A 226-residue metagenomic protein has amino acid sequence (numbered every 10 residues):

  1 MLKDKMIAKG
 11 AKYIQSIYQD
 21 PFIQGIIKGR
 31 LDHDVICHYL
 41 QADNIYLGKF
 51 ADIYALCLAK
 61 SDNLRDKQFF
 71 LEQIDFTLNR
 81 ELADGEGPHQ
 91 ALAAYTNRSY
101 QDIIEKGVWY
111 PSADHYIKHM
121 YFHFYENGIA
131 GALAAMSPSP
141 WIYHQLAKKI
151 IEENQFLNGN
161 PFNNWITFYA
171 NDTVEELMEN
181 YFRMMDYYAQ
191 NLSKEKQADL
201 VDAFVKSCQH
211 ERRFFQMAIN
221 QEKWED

Functional and structural regions predicted by a protein language model:
M1, K5-M6, H119-Y121, R212-Q216 (+1 more regions): Hydrophobic alpha-helical segments
M1-I23, D172-R183: Acidic, low-complexity proline/glycine-rich segments
A11-K12, S16, L31-K60, N79-R80 (+2 more regions): Alpha-helical bundle segments that constitute or directly flank the non-heme di-iron/ferroxidase center
P21-D34, A51-L71, F124-Y125, L192 (+1 more regions): Helix-loop segments that flank and shape redox-cofactor active sites
H38-K49, E72, F76, D199 (+2 more regions): A non-catalytic, amphipathic alpha-helix used as a structural packing/dimerization or gating element in enzyme scaffolds
K67-E176, V205, Q209: Active-site-proximal alpha-helical scaffolds that flank and shape metal-associated catalytic sites
N171-V205: Long amphipathic all-alpha helical oligomerization modules
V201-D226: Acidic, carboxylate-rich catalytic segments that either coordinate divalent cations
